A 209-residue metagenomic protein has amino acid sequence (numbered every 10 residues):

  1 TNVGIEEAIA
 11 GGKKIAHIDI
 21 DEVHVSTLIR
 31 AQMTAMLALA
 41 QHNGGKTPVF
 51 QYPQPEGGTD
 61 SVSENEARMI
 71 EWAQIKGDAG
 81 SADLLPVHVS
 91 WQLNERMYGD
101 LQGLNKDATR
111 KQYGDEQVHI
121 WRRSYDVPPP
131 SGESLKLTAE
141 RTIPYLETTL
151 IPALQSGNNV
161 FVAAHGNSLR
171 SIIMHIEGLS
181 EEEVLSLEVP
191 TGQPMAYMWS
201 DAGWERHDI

Functional and structural regions predicted by a protein language model:
T1-D83, Q112, E116-H119, P128-P144 (+2 more regions): Active-site-proximal alpha-helix that buttresses catalytic centers in soluble enzyme cores
S26-L28, Q92, R123, N158-N159 (+1 more regions): Short, well-ordered beta-to-alpha junction loops that form the rim of enzyme active sites and present histidine/acidic
A31-T34, E95-G99, P129, L169-I172: Short catalytic/ligand-binding loop motif for oxyanion handling, primarily in non-cytosolic enzymes, centered on
Q32, L39-T47, P144-E205: Active-site-adjacent alpha-helix immediately C-terminal to a catalytic or transition-state-stabilizing loop
A35-M36, Y98-G103, D208-I209: Short aromatic-enriched loop/helix-cap "lid" or pocket-rim segments at secondary-structure transitions that line
S90-Q92, H207: Conserved beta-strand termini and adjacent loop/short-helix elements that scaffold enzyme active sites in alpha/beta
G99-A108, A202: Short, surface-exposed amphipathic charged segments that create phosphate/polyanion-binding patches used for binding
